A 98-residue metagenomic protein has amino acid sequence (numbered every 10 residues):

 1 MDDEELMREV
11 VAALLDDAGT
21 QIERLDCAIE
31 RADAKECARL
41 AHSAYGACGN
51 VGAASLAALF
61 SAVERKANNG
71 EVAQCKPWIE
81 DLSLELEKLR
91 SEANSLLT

Functional and structural regions predicted by a protein language model:
M1-S43, N50, N69, A73-L97: Long, amphipathic alpha-helical coiled-coil segments characteristic of histidine-phosphotransfer scaffolds
A53: Short, conserved catalytic or interaction motifs in soluble domains
L59-N68: Hydrophobic, amphipathic alpha-helical faces that serve as interaction scaffolds
